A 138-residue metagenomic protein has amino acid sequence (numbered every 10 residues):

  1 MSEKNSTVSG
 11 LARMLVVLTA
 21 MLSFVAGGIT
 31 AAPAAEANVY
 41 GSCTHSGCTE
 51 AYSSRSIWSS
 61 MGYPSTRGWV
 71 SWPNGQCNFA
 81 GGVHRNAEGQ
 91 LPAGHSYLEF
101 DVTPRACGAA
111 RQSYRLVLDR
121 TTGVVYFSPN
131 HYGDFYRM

Functional and structural regions predicted by a protein language model:
M1-L18: N-terminal export and membrane-targeting signals
V8, T30-P33, G47, Q76 (+1 more regions): Generic signature of intrinsically disordered, low-complexity, basic-rich segments and short cationic peptides
L22-G41: C-terminal region of N-terminal signal peptides and the immediate post-cleavage residues of exported proteins
A34-E36, E50, A109: Residue-level detector of intrinsically disordered, flexible termini and proteolytic processing junctions
V39-W72: N-terminal secretory signal peptides
M61-M138: Functional cores of ribonucleases/endoribonucleases
